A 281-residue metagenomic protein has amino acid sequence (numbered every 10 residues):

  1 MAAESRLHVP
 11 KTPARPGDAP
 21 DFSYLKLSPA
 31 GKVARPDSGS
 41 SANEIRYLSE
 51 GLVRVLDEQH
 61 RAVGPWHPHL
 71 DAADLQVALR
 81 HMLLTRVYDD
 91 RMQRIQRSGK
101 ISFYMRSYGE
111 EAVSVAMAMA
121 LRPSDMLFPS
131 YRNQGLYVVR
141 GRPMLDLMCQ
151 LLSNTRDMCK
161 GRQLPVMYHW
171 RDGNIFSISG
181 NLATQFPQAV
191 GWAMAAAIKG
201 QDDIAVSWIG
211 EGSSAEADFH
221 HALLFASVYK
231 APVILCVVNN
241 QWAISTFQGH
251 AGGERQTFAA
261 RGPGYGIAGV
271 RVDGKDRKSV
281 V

Functional and structural regions predicted by a protein language model:
A2-R132: N-terminal amphipathic, basic-rich helices that act as targeting or association modules
V87-D90, R94-Y229, F247-E254, F258-G269: Cofactor-binding active-site loop characterized by glycine-rich and histidine/acidic residues
A222, V237-Q241: Active-site cavity-forming subdomains of large catalytic enzyme subunits
V233-C236, G269-V272: Short hydrophobic alpha-helical runs that function as membrane-insertion/retention elements
A243-S245: A short acidic, helix-capping loop that chelates divalent metal ions and anchors anionic groups
V280-V281: Conserved small/polar residues in nucleotide/adenosyl-binding loops
